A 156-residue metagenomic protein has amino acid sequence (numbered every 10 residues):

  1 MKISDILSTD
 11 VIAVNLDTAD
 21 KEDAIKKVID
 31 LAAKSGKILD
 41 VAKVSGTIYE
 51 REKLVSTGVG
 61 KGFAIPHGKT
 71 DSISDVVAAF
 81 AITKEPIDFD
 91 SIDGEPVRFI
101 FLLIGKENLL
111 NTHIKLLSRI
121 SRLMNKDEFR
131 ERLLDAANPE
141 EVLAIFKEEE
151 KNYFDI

Functional and structural regions predicted by a protein language model:
M1-I156: Cytosolic covalent-transfer regions centered on His/Cys nucleophiles that carry phosphoryl or persulfide groups
